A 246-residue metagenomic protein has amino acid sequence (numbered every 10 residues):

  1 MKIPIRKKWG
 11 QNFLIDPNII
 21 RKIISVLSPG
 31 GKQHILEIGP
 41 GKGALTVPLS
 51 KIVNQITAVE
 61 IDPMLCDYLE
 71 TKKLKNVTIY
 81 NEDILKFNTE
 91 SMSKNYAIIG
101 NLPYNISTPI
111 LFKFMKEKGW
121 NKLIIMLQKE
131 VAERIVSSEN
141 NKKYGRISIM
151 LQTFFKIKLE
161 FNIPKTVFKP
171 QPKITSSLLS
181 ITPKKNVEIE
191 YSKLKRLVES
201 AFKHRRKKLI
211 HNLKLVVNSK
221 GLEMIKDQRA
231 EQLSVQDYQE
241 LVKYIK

Functional and structural regions predicted by a protein language model:
M1-S200, Q236, E240-K243: Catalytic cores of RNA-modifying enzymes
F202-H204: Short, surface-exposed ligand-recognition loops at beta-strand->loop->(often short) alpha-helix junctions that present
R206, V217-K246: Conserved Class I S-adenosyl-L-methionine
L213: AAA+ P-loop ATPase catalytic core
